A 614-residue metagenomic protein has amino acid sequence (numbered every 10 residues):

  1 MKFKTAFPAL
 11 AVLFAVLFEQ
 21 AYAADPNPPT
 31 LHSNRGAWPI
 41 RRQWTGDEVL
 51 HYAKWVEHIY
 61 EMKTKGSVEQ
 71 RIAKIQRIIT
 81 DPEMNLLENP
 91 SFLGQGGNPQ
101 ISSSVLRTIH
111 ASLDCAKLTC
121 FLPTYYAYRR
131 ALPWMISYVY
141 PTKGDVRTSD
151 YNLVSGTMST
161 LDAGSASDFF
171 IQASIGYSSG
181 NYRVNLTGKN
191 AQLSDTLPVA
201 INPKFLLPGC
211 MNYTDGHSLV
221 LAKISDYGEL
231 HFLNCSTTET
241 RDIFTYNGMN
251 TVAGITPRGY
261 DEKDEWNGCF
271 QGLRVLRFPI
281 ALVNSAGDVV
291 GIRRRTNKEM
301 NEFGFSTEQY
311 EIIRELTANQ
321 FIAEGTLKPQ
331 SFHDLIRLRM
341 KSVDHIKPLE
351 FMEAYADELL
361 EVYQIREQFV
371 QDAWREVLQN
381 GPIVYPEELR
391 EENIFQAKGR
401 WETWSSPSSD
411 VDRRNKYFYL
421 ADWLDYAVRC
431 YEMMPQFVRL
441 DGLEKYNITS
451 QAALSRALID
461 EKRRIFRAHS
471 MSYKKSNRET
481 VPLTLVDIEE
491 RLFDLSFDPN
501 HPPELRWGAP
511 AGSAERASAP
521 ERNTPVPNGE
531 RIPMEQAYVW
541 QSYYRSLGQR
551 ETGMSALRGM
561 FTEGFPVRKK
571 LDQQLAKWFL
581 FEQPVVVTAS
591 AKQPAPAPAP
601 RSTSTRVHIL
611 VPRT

Functional and structural regions predicted by a protein language model:
M1-P8: Bacterial N-terminal signal peptides that target proteins for export
P8-V16: Bacterial N-terminal signal peptides
F18-Y22: Sec/Tat signal peptide C-region and signal peptidase I cleavage site
A24-Q172, T187, R277-P594, V607-L610: Mixed-charge, low-complexity intrinsically disordered regions
T160-D195, T237-L282: A recognition module on extended beta-rich or small alphabeta surfaces enriched in W/G with H and D/E
Q172-G228: ...with weaker cross-activation on analogous glycine-rich loops/strands in unrelated enzymes
A222-T245: Catalytic Cys-His active-site segments of thiol-dependent hydrolases/isopeptidases
A595-A599: Intrinsically disordered, low-complexity proline-rich regions
